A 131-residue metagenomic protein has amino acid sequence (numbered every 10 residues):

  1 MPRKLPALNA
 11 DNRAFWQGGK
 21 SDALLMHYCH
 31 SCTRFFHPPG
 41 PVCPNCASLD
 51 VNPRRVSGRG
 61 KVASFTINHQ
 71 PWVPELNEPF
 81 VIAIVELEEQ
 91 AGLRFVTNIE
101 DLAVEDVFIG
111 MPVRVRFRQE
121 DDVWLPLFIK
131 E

Functional and structural regions predicted by a protein language model:
M1-L24, K130-E131: A broadly conserved sequence feature marking short terminus-proximal activation segments in nucleic acid-centric
A23-M26, G40: Residues immediately within or flanking Cys/His clusters that coordinate Zn2+ in small zinc-binding modules
Y28-S31, V42-S48: Short, cysteine/histidine-rich loop/knuckle motifs that typically chelate Zn2+
H37, D50-N52: Short functional micro-motifs and their immediate structural scaffolds
P41-C46, R54-K61: Short cysteine/histidine-rich zinc-coordinating motifs and their immediately flanking basic loops
V62-E100, V104: Glycine-rich active-site loops that engage anionic ligands at enzyme catalytic sites
V96-E131: Well-ordered alpha/beta subsegment
